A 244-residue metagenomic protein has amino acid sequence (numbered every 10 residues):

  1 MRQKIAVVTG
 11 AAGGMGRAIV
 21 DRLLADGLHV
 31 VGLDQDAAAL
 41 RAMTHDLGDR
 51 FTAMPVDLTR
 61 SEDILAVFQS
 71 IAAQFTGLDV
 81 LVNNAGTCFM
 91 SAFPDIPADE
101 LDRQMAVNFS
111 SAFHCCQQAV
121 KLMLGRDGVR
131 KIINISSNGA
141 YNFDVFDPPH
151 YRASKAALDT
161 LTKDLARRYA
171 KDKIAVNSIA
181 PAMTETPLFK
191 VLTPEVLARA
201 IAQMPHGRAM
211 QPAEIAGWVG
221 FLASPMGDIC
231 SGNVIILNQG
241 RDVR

Functional and structural regions predicted by a protein language model:
R2-V30: Canonical Rossmann dinucleotide-binding motif of NAD(H)/NADP(H)-dependent dehydrogenases/reductases, specifically
K4, G77-L78, M123-S137, K171-I174 (+1 more regions): Active-site loop of short-chain dehydrogenase/reductase
A92-F93, P97-M105, F189, A200: Substrate-binding pocket helix/loop in short-chain dehydrogenase/reductase
C116, S154, T162: Active-site helix of classical SDR
K121, K163, R167-K171, D228: Alpha-helical segment proximal to the catalytic Tyr-Lys
M204-I215: A conserved structural motif in NAD(P)-dependent oxidoreductases
G220, S231-R244: Short C-terminal tail/terminal secondary-structure segment of NAD(P)H-dependent dehydrogenase/reductase domains
